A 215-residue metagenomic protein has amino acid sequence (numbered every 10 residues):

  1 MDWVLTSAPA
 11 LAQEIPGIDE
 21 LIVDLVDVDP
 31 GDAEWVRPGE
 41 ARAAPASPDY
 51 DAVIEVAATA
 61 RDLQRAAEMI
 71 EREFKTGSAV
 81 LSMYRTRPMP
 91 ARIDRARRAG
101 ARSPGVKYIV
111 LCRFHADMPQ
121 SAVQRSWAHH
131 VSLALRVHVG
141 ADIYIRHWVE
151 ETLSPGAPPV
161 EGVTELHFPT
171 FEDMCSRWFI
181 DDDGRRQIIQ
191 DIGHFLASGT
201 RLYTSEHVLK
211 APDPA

Functional and structural regions predicted by a protein language model:
M1-A215: Macromolecular interaction modules
